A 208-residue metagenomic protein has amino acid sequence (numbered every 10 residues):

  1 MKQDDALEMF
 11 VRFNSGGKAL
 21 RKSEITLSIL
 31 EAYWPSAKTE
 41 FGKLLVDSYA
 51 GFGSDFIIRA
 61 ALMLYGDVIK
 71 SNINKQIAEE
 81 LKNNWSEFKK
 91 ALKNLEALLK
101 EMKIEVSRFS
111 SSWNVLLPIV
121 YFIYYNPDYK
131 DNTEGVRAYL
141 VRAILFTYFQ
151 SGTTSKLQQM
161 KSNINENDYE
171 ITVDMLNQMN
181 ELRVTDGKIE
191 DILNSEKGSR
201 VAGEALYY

Functional and structural regions predicted by a protein language model:
M1-G66, S110, K130-Q150: Basic- and aromatic-enriched surface patches that contact anionic nucleotides/nucleic acids
K2-D5, K18, A37, F56 (+10 more regions): Alpha-helical structural motif
A37-D47, V68-E79, F149-M160, R183-G187: Short secondary-structure transition/capping segments
S54-L64, L92-L95, E166-N177: Short flexible/disordered coil segments
R59-Y124: Structured, charged N-terminal subsegments at the starts of enzyme catalytic cores and at intra-chain domain/subunit
V120-Y121, R137-A138, T153-Q158: Contiguous mid-protein beta-loop-alpha structural module that forms a pocket-lining wall or clamp of enzyme active
L145-Y208: Intrinsically disordered, low-complexity N-proximal targeting/linker segments that flank membranes
